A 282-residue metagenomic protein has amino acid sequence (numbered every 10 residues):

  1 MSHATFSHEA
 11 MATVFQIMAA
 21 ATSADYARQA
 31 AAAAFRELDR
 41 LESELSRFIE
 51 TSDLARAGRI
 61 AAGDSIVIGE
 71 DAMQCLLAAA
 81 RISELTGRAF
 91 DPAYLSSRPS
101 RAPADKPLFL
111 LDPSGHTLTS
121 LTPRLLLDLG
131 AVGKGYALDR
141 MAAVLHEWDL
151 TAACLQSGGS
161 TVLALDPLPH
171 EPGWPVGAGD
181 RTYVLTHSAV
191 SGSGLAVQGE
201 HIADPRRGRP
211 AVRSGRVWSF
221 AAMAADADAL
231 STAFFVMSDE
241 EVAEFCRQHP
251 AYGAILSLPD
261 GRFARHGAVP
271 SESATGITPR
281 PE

Functional and structural regions predicted by a protein language model:
M1-E282: Mature catalytic core of soluble alpha/beta enzymes
